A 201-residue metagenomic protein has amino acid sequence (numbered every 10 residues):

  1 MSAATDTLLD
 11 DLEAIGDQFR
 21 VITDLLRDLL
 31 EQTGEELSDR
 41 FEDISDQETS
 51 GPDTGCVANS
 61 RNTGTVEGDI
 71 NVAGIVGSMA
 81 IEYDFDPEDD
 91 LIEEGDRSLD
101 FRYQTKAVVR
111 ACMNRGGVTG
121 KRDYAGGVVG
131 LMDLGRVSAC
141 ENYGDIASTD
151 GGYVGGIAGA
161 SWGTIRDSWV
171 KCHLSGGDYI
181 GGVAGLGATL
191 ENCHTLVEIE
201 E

Functional and structural regions predicted by a protein language model:
M1-E201: Surface-exposed loop/turn motifs in large extracellular/passenger domains
